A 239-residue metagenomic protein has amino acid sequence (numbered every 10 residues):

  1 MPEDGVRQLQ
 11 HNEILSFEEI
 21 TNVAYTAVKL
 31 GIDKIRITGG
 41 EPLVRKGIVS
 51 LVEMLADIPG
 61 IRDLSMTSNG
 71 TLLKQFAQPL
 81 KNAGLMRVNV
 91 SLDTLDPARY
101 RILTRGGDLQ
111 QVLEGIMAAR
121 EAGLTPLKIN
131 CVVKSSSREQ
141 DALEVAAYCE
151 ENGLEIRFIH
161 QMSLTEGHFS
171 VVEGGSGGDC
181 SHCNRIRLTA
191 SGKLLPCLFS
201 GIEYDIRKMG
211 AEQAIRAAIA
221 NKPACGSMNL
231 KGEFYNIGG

Functional and structural regions predicted by a protein language model:
M1, A77, T104, L198 (+1 more regions): Short, flexible helix/strand-to-coil boundary loops that buttress conserved ligand/catalytic motifs in alpha/beta
M1-L15: Canonical Radical SAM [4Fe-4S] cluster-binding loop centered on the CxxxCxxC motif and its immediate flanking residues
P2-E3, D96, L194-C197: Short, basic/glycine-rich phosphate-binding loops at helix/coil junctions that contact nucleotide phosphates
D4-Q8, L95-P97, I202: A short, flexible beta-alpha/helix-coil linker loop
N12-E19, P196-I202: Short cysteine/histidine-rich metal-coordination sites, predominantly Zn2+-binding motifs
I14-I37, E41-K134, R138-E139: Radical SAM/AdoMet-radical enzyme domain recognition
D93, A98-S191, Q213: Radical SAM enzyme [4Fe-4S]-AdoMet core and its adjacent flexible, acidic and glycine-rich loops/tails across
H160-G239: Accessory C-terminal segments flanking Radical SAM cores
